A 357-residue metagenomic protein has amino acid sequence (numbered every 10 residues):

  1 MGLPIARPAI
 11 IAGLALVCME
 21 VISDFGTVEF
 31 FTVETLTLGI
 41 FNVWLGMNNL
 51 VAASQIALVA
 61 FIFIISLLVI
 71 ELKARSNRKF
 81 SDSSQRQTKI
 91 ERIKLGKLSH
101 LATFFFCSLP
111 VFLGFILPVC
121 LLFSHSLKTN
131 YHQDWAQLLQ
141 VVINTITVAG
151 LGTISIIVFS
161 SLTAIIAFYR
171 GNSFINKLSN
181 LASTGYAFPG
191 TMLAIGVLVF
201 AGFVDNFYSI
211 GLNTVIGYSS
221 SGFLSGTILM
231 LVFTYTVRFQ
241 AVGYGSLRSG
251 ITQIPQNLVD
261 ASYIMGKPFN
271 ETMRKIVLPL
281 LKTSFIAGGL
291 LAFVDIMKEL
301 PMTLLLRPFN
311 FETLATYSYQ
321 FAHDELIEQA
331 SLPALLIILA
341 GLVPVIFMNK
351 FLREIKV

Functional and structural regions predicted by a protein language model:
M1-I65, K73, I251, S262-M265 (+1 more regions): Hydrophobic alpha-helical bundles that form the membrane domains of multi-pass transporters
M1-S23, F105-L109, T184, V237 (+5 more regions): Transmembrane alpha-helices
G2-L3, N42-A52, I90-L101, V119-S155 (+3 more regions): Periplasmic/extracellular loop-to-transmembrane helix junction in inner-membrane transport proteins
F25-I65, G96-H100, S126-A136, M297 (+2 more regions): Interhelical loop and adjacent transmembrane-helix boundary motif in polytopic membrane transport permeases
T27, Q55-L95, I166-F174, R248-V259 (+4 more regions): C-terminal transmembrane helix and the adjacent membrane-cytosol boundary/short C-terminal tail of inner/organellar
V28-E34, Q87-I93, D134-L139, F174 (+3 more regions): Membrane-interfacial helix termini and adjacent extracytoplasmic/periplasmic loops of multi-pass transporters
A60-S66, I70-A74, A136-Y169, F174 (+2 more regions): Transmembrane alpha-helix signature in integral membrane proteins
G222-Y263, G289: Membrane-cytosol interface at the C-terminal ends of specific transmembrane alpha-helices in multi-pass membrane
